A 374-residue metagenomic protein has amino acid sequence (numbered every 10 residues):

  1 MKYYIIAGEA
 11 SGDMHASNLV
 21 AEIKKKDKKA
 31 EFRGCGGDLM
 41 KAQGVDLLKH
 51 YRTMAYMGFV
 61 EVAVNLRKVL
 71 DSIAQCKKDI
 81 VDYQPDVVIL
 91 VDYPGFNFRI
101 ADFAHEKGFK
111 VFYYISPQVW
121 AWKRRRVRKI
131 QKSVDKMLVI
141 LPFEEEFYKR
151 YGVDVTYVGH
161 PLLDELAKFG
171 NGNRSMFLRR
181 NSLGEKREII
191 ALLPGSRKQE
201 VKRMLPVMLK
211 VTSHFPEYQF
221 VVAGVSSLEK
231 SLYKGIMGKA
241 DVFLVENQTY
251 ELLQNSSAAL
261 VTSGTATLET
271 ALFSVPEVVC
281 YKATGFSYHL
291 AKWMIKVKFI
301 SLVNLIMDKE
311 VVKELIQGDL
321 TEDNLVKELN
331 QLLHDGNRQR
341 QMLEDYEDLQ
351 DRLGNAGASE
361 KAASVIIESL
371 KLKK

Functional and structural regions predicted by a protein language model:
M1-K374: Nucleotide-activated sugar donor-binding and catalytic core shared by glycosyltransferases and related lipid-linked
